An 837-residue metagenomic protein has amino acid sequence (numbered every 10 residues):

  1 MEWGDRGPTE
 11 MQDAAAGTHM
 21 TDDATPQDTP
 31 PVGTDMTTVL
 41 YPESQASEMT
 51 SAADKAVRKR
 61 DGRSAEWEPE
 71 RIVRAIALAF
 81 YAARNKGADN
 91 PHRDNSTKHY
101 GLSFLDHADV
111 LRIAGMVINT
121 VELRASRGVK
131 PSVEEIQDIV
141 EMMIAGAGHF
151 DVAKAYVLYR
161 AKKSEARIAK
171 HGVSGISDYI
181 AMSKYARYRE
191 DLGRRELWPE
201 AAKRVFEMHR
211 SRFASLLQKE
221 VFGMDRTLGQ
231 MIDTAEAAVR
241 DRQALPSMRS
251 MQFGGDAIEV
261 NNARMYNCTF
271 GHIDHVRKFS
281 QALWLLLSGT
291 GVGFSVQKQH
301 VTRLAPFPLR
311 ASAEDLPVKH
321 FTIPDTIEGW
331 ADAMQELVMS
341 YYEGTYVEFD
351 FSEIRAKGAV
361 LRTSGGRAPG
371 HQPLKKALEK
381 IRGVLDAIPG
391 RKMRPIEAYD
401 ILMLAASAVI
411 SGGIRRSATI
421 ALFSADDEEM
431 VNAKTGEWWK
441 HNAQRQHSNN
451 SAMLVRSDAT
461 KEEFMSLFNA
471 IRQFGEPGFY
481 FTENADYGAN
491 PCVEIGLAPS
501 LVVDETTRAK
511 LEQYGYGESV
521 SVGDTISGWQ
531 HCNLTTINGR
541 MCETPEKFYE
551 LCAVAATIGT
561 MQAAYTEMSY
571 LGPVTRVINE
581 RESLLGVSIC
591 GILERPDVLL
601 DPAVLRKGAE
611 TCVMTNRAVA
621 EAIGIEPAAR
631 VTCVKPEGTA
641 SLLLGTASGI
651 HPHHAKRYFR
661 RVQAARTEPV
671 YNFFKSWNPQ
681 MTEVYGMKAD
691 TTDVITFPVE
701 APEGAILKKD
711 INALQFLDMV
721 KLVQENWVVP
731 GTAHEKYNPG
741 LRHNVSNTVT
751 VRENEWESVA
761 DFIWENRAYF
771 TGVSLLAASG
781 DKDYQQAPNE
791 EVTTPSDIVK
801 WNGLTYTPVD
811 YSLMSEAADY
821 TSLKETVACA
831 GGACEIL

Functional and structural regions predicted by a protein language model:
E2-L837: Extended catalytic cores of very large enzyme megasubunits
